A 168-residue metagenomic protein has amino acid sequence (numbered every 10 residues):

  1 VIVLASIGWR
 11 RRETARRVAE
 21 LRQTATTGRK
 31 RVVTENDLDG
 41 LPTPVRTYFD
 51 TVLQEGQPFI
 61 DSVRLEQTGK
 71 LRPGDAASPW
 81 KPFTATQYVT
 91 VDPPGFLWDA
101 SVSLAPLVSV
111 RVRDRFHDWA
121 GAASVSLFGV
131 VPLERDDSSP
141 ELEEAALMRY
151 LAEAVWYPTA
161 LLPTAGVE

Functional and structural regions predicted by a protein language model:
V1-R16: N-terminal type II signal-anchor transmembrane helix that functions as the membrane-insertion/stop-transfer segment
T14-R64: N-terminal leader/targeting segments and the immediate start of mature chains
K30-N36, P79, D92, P140-L147: A generic short-segment signal for beta-strand/edge and adjacent turn/coil regions
V32, D37-G40, P44-T47, K70 (+4 more regions): Residue-level preference for alpha-helix termini and adjacent loops
R46-G129: N-terminal mature ectodomain segment of secretory-pathway/periplasmic proteins
S124-E168: Flexible, processing/modification-adjacent segments and terminal tails in exported/periplasmic/extracellular proteins
